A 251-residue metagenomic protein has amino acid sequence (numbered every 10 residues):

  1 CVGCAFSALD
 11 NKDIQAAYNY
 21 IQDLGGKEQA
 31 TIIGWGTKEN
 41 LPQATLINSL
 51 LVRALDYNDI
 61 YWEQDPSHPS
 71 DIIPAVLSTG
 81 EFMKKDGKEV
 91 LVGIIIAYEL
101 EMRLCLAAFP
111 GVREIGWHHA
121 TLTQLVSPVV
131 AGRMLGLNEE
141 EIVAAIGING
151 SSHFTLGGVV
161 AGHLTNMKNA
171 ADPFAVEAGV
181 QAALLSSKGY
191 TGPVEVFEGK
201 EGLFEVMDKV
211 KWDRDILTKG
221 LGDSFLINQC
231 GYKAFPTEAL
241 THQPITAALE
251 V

Functional and structural regions predicted by a protein language model:
C1-I227: N-terminal core-entry segment
G220-V251: A conserved active-site cap/scaffold subdomain adjacent to cofactor or substrate pockets
